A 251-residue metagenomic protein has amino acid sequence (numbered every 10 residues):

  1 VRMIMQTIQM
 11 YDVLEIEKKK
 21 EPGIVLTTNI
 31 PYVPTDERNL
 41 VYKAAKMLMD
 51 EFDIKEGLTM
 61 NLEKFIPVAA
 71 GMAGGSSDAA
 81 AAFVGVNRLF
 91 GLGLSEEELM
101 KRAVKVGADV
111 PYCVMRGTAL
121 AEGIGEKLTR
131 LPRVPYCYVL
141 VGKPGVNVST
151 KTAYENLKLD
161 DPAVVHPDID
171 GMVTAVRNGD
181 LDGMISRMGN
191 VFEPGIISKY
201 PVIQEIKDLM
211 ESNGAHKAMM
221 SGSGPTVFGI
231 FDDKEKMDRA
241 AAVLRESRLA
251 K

Functional and structural regions predicted by a protein language model:
V1-A70, R88, L92-E97, V134 (+1 more regions): ATP-binding N-lobe of GHMP and related small-molecule kinases
Q6-T7, V104-K105, P111-V114, R130-P135 (+1 more regions): Solvent-exposed alpha-helices and their adjacent loops that cap or buttress functional pockets in soluble metabolic
L14-I16, V41, G75, D109 (+4 more regions): Residue-level signal for inorganic ion chemistry
K20-P34, A82, N178-M188: Short, basic/glycine-rich phosphate-binding loops at helix/coil junctions that contact nucleotide phosphates
G57, F83-L120: Contiguous, small/hydrophobic- and glycine-enriched helical/loop subdomains that border and often "cap" functional
N61-F90, A108, H216-F231: Glycine/serine-rich anion-binding loops at beta->alpha junctions that coordinate negatively charged ligand groups
M115, L120-K217, D232-E235, A242-E246: Conserved, helical-rich catalytic subdomain that frames metal- and/or nucleotide-binding sites in enzyme alpha/beta
R248-K251: Conserved short beta-strand edge segments in small beta-sheet-based binding/regulatory domains
